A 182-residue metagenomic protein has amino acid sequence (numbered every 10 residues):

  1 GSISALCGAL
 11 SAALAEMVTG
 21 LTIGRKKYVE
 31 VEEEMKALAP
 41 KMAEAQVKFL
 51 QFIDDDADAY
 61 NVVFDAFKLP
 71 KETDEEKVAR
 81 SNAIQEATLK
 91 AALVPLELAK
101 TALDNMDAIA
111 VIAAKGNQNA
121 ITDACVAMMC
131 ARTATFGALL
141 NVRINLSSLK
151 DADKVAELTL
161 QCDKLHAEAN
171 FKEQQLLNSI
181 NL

Functional and structural regions predicted by a protein language model:
S2-E16, N119-A138: Conserved phosphate/anionic-ligand binding catalytic regions in large, soluble enzymes, centered on
I3, K27-L38, K77-I84, D151-K154 (+1 more regions): Disorder-to-helix initiation segments
L10-M17, A59, L98-A108, A134 (+2 more regions): Amphipathic, well-ordered alpha-helical segments in soluble domains
R25, V29, I112-I121, N145-E157: Inter-helical turn/loop segments and adjacent helix faces that build the functional surface of alpha-helical bundle
R25-D65, L165, K172: A structural-propensity feature for long, helix-poor, extended segments
D56, Y60-M129, T133: Amphipathic alpha-helical interface segments
A138-L146, A156-L182: C-terminal auxiliary extensions adjacent to catalytic cores
